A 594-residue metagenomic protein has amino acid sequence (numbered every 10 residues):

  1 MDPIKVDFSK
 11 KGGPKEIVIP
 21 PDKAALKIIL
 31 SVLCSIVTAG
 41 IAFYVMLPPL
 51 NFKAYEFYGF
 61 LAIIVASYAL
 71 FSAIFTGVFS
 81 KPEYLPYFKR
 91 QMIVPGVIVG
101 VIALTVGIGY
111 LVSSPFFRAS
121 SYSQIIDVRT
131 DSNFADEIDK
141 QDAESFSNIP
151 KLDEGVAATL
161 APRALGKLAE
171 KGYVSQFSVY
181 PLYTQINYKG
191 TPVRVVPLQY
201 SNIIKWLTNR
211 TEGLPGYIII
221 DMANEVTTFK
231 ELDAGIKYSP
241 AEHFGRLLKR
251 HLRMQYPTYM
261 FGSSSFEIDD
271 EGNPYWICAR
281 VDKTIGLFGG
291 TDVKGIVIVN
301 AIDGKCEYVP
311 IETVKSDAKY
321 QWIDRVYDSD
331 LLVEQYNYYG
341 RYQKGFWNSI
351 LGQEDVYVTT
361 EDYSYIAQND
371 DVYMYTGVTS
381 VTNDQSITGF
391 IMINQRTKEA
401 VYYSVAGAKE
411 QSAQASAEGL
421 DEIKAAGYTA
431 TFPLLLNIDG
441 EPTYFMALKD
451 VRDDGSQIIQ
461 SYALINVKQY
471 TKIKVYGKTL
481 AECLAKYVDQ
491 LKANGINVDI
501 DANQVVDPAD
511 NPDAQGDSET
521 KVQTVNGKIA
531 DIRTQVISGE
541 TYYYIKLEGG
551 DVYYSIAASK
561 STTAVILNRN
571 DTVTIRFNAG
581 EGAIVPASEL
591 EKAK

Functional and structural regions predicted by a protein language model:
P3-K594: Soluble extracytoplasmic regions of secretory-pathway and membrane proteins
